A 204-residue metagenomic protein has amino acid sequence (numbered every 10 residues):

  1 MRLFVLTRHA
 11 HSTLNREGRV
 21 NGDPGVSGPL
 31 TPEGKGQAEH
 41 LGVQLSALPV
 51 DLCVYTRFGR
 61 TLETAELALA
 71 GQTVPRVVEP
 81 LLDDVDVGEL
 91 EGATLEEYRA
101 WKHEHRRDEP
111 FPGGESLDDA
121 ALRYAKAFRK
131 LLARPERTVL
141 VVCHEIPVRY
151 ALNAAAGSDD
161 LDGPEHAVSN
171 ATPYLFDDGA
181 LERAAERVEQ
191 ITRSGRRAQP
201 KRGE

Functional and structural regions predicted by a protein language model:
M1-R2, Q44, V85-E96, N153-E204: Acidic, low-complexity terminal tails and accessory targeting/binding regions of phosphate-metabolizing enzymes
R2-L3, T7-Q72, E115: Active-site-proximal alpha-helix that buttresses catalytic centers in soluble enzyme cores
F4, R137-E145: Generic beta-sheet signal
S12, P147-V148: Short active-site segment of divalent metal-dependent hydrolases/proteases that encodes the spacing between
L14, G28-P29, A70-K126, E165 (+1 more regions): Phosphate-handling substructures
S46-P49, L131-R137: Glycine-rich phosphate-binding loop signature in dinucleotide/nucleotide-binding domains
Y55-T56, L122, V142-C143: Short beta-strand scaffold positions
L67, Y150-A154: Active-site signature of alpha/beta-hydrolase-fold catalytic machinery across serine- and Asp/Cys-nucleophile hydrolases
